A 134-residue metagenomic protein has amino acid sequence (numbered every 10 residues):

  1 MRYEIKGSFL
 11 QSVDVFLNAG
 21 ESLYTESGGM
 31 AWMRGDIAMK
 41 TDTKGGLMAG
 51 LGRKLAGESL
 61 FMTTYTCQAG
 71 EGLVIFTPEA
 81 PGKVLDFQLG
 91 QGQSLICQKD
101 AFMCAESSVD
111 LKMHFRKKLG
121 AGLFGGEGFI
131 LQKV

Functional and structural regions predicted by a protein language model:
M1-K133: Composition-driven recognition of glycine/serine/threonine/acidic- and proline-rich low-complexity segments and repeats
